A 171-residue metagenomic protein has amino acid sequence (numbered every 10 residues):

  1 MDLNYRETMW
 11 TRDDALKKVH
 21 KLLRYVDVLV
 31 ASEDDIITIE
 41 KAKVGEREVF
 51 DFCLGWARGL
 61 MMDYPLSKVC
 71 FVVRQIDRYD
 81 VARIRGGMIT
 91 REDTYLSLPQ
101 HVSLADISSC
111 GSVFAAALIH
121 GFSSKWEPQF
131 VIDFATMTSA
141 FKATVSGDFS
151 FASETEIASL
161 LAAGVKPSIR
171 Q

Functional and structural regions predicted by a protein language model:
M1, L16-Y25, Q75-D80, Y95-S103 (+1 more regions): Phosphate-binding glycine-rich loops and adjacent basic patches that engage nucleotide phosphates, nucleic-acid
M1-L3, A31: Active-site flanking residues adjacent to catalytic metal/cofactor-binding acidic residues
Y5-E7: Acidic, glycine-rich active-site loops and adjacent beta-strand->loop/helix elements that engage anionic groups
M9-E92: Conserved phosphate/ATP/ADP-binding segment of small-molecule kinases
T94, L98-G164: Conserved post-catalytic alpha-helical subdomain immediately downstream of the catalytic base and nucleotide-binding
R170: Helix-loop-beta hinge of the Bergerat
